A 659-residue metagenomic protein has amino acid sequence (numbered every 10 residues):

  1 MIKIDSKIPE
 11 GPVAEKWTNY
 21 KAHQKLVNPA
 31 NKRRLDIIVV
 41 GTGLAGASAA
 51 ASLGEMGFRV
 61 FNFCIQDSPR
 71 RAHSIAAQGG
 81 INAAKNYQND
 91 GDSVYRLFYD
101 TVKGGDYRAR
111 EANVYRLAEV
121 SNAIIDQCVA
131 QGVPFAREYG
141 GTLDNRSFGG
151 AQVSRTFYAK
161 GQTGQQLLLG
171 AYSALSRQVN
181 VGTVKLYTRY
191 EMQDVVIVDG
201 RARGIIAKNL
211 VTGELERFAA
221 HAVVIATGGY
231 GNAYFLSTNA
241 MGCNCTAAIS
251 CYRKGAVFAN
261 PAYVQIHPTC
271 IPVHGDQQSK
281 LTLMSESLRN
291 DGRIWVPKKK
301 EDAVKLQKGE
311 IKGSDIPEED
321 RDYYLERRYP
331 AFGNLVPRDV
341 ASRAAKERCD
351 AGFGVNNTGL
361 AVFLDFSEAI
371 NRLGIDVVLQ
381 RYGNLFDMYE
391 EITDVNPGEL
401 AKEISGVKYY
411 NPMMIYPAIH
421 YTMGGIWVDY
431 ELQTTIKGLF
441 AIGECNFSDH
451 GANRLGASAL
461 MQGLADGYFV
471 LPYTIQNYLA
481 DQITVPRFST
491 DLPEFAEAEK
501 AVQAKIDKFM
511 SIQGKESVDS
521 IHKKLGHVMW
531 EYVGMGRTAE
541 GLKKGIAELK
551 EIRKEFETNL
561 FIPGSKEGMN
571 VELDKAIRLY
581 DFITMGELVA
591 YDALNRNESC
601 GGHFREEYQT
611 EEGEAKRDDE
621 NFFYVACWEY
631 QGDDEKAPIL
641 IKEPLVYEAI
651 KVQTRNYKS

Functional and structural regions predicted by a protein language model:
E15, N19, Q24-V27, N31-D36 (+11 more regions): Glycine- and aromatic-enriched mobile tails/lids
R33-L35, G213-A222, T435: Core beta-strand elements of the Rossmann-like FAD/NAD(P) dinucleotide-binding domain in flavoenzyme oxidoreductases
G41-L44: Glycine-rich Rossmann-fold phosphate-binding loop(s) that bind the pyrophosphate of adenine dinucleotide cofactors
F58-C64, A259-N260: Short beta-strand "acidic-cap" motif of Rossmann-like dinucleotide-binding folds
D67-Y99, Q265-T269, D276-K280: Conserved N-terminal glycine-rich FAD pyrophosphate-binding loop of Rossmann-like flavoproteins
I124-E214, A226, C270-M284, R289: Conserved redox-cofactor binding core of oxidoreductases
A222-Q277, L281, H450-Y473: Glycine-rich loop(s) and the adjacent beta-strand/alpha-helix scaffold that form part
S250, A256-E399, Y473-Q476: An anion/pyrophosphate-binding glycine-rich loop and adjacent beta-alpha core in soluble alpha-beta enzymes
